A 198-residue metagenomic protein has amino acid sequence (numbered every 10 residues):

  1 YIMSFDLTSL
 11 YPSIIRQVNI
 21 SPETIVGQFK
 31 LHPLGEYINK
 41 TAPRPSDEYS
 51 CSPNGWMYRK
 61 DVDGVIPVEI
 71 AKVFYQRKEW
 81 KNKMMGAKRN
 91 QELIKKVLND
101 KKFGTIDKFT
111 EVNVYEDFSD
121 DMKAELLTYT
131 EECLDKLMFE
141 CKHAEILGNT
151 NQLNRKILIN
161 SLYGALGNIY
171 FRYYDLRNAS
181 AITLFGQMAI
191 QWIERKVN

Functional and structural regions predicted by a protein language model:
Y1-N198: Conserved acidic
